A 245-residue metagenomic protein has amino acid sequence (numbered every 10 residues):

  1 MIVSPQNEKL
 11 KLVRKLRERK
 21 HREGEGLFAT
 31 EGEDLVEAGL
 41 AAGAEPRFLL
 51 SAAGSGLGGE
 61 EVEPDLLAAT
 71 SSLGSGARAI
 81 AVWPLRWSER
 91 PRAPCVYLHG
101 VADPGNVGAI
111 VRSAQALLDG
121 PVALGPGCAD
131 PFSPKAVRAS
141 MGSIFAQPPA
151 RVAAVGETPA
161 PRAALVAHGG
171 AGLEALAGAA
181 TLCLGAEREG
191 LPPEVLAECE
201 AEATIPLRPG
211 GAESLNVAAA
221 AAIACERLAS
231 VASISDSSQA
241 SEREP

Functional and structural regions predicted by a protein language model:
M1-V107, P126-G127, A153, A229 (+1 more regions): Arg/Lys-rich RNA-binding interfaces used to dock onto structured RNA substrates
L50, E60, A123, A150 (+3 more regions): Hydrophobic/aromatic beta-strand patches that form the interior of the parallel beta-sheet core in alpha/beta enzyme
G54-G58, P131-F132, A171-L173: Short, charged/polar "capping" segments at the starts of alpha-helices and the immediately preceding loops
G58, A93, P159-A160, A179-A180 (+1 more regions): Short, well-ordered alpha-helix to beta-strand connector turns
P64-L67, G127-A129, V152, E187-E189 (+1 more regions): Short, acidic/turn-prone active-site loops that include or flank metal/cofactor- and phosphate-binding residues
A81, S113-L117, C128-F145, P193 (+2 more regions): Structured adenosyl-cofactor binding patch, chiefly the S-adenosyl-L-methionine
W83-G170: RNA substrate-binding interface of SAM-dependent RNA methyltransferases
A163-G211, N216: Active-site/ligand-binding-proximal alpha/beta "capping" segment
